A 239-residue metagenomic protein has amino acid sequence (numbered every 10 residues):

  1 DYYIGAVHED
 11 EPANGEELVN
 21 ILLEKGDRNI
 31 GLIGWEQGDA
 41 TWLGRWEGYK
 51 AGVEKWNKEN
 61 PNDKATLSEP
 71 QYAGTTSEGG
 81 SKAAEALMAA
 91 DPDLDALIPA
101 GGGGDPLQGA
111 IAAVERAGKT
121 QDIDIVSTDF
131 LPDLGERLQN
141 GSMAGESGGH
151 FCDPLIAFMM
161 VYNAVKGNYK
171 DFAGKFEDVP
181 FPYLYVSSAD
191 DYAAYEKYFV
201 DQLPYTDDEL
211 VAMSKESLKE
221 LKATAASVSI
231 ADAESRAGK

Functional and structural regions predicted by a protein language model:
D1, E9, G102-P106: Beta-alpha junction/loop-to-helix N-cap segments that form part of ligand/metal-binding clefts
D1-Y3, L134-L138, L155-M160: Short, charged, surface-exposed secondary-structure boundary motifs
Y2-N60, E69-P70, V161-E196: An alpha-beta-alpha
Y2-Y3, K25-I30, W56-S68, D91-A96 (+2 more regions): Loop/turn elements at helix/coil->beta-strand transitions in domains of secreted/extracellular proteins
L23, M88, L138-Q139, Y162: Non-catalytic positions within long, well-ordered alpha-helices that form the structural scaffold/packing of enzyme
E47-Y49, E69-E136, F158: Hydrophobic alpha-helical
I156-K239: Hinge/cleft segment of the Venus flytrap/periplasmic-binding protein
